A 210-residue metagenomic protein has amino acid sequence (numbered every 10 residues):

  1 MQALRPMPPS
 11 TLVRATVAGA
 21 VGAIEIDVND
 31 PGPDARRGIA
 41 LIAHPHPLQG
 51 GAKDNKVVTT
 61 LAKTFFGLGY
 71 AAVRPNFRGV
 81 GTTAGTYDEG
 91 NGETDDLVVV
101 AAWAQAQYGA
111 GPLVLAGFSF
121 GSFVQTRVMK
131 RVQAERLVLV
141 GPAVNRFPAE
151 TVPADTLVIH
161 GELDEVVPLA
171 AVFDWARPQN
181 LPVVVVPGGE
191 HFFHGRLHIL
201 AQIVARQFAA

Functional and structural regions predicted by a protein language model:
M1-A35: N-terminal cap/lid segment of alpha/beta-hydrolase-fold proteins
G32-R74: Short, surface-exposed "cap/lid" segments of acyl-processing enzymes
Y87-Q107: Alpha/beta-hydrolase active-site loop
A116-Q125: Gly/Ala-rich beta-loop-alpha elbow adjacent to hydrolase catalytic centers
V152, L157-H160, D164, V172: Short beta-strand/loop motif that positions the catalytic acidic residue of the alpha/beta-hydrolase fold
E162-V167, H191-F192: Acidic catalytic loop of the alpha/beta-hydrolase fold
P168-A176, H198: Short alpha-helix in the alpha/beta-hydrolase fold that links the catalytic acid
G189-A201: Catalytic histidine-centered segment of alpha/beta-hydrolase-like enzymes
